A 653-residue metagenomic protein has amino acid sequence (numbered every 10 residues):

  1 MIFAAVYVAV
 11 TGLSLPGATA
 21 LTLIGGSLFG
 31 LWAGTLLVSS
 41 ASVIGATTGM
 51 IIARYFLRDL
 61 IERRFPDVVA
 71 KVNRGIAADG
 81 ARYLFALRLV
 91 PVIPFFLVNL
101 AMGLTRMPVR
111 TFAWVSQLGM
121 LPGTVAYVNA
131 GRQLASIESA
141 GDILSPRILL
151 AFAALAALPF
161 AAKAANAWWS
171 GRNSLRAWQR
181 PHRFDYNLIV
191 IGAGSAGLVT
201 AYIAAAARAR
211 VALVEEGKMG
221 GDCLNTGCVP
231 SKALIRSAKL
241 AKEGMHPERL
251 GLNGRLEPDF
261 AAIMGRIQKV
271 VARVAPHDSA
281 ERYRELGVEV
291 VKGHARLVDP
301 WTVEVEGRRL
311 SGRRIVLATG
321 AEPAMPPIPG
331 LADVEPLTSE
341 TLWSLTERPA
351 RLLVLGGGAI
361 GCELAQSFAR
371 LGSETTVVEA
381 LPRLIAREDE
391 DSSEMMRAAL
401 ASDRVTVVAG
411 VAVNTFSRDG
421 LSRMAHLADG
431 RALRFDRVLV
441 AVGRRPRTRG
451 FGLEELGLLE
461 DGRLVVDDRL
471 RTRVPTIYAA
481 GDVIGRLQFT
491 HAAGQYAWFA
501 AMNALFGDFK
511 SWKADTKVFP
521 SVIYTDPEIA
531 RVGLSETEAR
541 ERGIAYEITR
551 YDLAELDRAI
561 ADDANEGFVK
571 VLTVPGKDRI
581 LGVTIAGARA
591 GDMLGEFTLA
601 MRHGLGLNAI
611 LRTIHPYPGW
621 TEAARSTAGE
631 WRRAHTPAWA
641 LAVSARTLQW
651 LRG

Functional and structural regions predicted by a protein language model:
M1-V6, S39-L100, L104-V109, E138-L144 (+1 more regions): Membrane-interfacial helix-loop-helix
Q179-A196, R348-G358: Beta1/beta-strand and adjacent pyrophosphate-binding region of the FAD-binding site in flavoprotein oxidoreductases
Y186-L213, G361-R370: N-terminal Rossmann-like FAD-binding beta1-loop-alpha1 element of flavoenzymes
I191-A193, A205-G217, D222, V229 (+3 more regions): Flexible, glycine-rich terminal cap/loop adjacent to redox cofactors in electron-transfer oxidoreductases
I203-A209, V214-R348, L381-I385, D389-S392 (+5 more regions): Glycine-rich flavin
C228, T319-E374, V378, D403 (+2 more regions): Glycine-rich dinucleotide-binding loop and its adjacent helix/turn
N253-G254, A272, E289-K292, R296-E304 (+5 more regions): A Rossmann-like FAD-binding core segment of flavoenzymes
A332-E347, A432-K510, L611: FAD-site-proximal beta/loop scaffold in flavoenzymes
